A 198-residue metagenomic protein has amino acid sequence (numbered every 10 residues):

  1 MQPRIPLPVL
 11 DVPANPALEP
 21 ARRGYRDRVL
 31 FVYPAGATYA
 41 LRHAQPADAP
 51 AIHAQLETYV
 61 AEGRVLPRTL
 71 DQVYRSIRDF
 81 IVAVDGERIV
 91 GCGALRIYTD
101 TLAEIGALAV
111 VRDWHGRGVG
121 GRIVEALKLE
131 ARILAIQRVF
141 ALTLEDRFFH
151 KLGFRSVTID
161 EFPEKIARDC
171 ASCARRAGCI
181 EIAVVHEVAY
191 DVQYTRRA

Functional and structural regions predicted by a protein language model:
P20-P67, V84, I180-A183, A189-A198: Short amphipathic alpha-helix that is part of the acyltransferase structural core
Y39-A40, I133-V139: Short active-site oxyanion
Y59-V60, S156-I159, R175: Short, hinge-like loop/turn segments at secondary-structure boundaries
P67-D79, V84-D85, G91-L102, G106-V110: A conserved beta-strand-loop-helix scaffold within acyl/acetyltransferase catalytic domains
L108-H115, L144-E145: A short, internal acetyl-CoA/4′-phosphopantetheine-binding micro-motif in the GNAT/acyltransferase core
G116-L129, A141: Conserved acetyl-CoA-binding loop-helix of GNAT-fold acetyltransferases
Q137, T143-D169: Conserved active-site alpha-helix within GNAT-family acetyltransferase domains
I166-E181: Cysteine-cluster motifs in flexible loop/terminal segments that predominantly coordinate metals
